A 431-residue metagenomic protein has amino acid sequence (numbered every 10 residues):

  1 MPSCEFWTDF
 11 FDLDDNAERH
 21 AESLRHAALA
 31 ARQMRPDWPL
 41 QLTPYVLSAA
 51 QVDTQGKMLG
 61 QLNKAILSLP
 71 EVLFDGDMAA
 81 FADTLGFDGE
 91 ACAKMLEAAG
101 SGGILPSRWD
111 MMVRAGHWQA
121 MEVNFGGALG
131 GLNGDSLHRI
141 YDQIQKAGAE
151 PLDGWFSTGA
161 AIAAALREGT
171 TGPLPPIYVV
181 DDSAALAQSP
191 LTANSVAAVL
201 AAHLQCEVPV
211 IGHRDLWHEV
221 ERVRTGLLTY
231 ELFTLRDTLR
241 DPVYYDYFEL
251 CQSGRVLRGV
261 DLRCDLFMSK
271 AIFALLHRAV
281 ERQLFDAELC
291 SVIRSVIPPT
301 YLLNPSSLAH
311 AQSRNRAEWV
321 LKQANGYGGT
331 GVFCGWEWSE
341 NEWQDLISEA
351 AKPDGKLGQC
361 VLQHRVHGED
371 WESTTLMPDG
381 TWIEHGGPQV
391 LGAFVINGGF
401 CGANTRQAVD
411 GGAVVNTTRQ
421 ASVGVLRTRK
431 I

Functional and structural regions predicted by a protein language model:
M1-I431: Preference for protein termini
